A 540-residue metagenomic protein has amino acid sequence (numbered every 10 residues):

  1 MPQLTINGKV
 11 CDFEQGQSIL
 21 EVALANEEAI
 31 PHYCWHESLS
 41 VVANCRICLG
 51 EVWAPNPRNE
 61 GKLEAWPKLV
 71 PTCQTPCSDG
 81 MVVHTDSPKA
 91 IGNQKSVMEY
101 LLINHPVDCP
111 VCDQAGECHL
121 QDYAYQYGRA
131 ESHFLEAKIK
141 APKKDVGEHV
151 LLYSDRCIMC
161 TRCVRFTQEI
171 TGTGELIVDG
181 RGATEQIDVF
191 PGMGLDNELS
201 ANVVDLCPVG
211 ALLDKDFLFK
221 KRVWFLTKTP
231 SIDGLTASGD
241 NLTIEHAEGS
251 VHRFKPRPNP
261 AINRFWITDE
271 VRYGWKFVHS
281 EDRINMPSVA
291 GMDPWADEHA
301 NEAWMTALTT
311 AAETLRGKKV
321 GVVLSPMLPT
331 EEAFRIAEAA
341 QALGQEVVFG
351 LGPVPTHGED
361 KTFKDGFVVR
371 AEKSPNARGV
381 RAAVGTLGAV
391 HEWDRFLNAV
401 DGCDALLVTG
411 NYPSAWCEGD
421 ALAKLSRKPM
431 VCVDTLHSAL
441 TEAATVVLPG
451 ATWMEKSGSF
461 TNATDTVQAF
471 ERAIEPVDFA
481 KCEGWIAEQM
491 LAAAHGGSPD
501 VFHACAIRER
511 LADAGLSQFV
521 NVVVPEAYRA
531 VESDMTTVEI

Functional and structural regions predicted by a protein language model:
Q17-E21, P329, C482: Short, structural beta-strand-to-alpha-helix junction motif
I19-W53: A basic, amphipathic helix-loop patch mediating RNA/tRNA/ribosome contacts
R46-D233, S238-L242, S250: Fe-S ferredoxin-like electron-transfer domains and their immediately adjacent linker/connector regions across
L135, E245-K318, F363-V390, A493: Cofactor-/ligand-binding subdomain signature composed of acidic, glycine-rich, tryptophan-containing flexible loops
N197-P256, Y412, G419-S438, A473-Q489: Phosphate/diphosphate-binding loops
E332-A333, A339, L343-Q345, F349-Q518: Non-catalytic alpha/beta scaffold blocks inside enzyme catalytic domains
A506-I540: Long, low-complexity segments enriched in small/aliphatic residues
